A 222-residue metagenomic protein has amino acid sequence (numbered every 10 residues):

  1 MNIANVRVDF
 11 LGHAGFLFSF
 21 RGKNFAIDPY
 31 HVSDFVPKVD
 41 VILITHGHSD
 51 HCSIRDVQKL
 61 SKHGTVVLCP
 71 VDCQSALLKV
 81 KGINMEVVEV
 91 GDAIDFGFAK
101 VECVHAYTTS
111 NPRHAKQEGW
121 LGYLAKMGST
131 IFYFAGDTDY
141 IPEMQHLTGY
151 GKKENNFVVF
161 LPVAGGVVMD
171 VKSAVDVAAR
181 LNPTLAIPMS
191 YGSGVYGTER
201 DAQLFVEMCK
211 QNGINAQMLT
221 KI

Functional and structural regions predicted by a protein language model:
M1-P37, V87-E154, T220-I222: Core dinuclear metal-dependent hydrolase active-site scaffold
N24-F25, V41, V158, L185: Short, Asp-centered acidic motifs that coordinate Mg2+ and/or phosphate in catalytic or ligand-binding sites
Y30-A76, Y150-F160: Active-site metal-binding motif and surrounding structural segment of the metallo-beta-lactamase
S33-D34, H48-C52, Q74-L77, D92-D95 (+4 more regions): Active-site environment of divalent metal-dependent phosphoester hydrolases
R55-L60, A76-K81, E143-L147, S173-V177: A short acidic, amphipathic alpha-helical/loop segment
K81-F96, V175, A179-I222: Binuclear metal-ion centers of metallo-dependent hydrolases, dominated by the metallo-beta-lactamase
A125-T184, M189-G197: Metallo-beta-lactamase
